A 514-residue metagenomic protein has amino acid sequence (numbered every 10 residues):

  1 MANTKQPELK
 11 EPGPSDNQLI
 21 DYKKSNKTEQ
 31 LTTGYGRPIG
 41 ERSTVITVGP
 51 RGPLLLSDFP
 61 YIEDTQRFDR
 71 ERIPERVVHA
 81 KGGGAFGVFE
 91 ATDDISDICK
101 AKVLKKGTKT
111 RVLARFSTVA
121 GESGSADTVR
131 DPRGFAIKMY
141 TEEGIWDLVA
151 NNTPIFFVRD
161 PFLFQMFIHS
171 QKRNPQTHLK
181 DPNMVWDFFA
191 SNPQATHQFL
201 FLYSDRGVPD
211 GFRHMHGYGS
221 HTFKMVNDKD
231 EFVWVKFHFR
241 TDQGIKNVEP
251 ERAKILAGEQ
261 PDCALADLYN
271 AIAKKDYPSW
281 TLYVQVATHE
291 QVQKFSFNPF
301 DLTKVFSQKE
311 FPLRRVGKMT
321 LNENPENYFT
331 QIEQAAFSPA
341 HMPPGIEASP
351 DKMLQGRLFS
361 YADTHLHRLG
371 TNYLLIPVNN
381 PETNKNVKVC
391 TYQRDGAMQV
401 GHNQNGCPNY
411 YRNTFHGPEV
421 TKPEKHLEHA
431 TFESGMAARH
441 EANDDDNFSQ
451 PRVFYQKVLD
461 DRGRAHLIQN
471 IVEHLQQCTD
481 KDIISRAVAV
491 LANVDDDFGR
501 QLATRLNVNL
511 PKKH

Functional and structural regions predicted by a protein language model:
M1-H514: Active-site-adjacent core segments of small-molecule enzymes
